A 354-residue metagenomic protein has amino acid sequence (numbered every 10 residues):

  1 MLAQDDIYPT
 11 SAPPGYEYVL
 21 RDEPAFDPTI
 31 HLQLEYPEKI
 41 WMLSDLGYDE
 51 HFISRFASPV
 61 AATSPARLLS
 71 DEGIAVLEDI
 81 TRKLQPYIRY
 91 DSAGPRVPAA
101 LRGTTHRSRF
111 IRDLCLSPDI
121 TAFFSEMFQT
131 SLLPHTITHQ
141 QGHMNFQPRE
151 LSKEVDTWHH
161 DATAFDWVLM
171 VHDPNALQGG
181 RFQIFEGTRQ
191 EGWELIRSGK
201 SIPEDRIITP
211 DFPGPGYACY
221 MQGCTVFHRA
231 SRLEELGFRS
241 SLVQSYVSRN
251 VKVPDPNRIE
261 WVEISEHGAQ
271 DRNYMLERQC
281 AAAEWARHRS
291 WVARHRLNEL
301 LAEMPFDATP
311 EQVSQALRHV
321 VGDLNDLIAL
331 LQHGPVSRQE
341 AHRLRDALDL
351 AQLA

Functional and structural regions predicted by a protein language model:
M1-A99: Generic N-terminal leader segments that precede the first folded domain
M1-I40, D255-A354: Intrinsically disordered terminal extensions flanking catalytic oxygenase cores
P59-Q140, L350-A354: Signature of the catalytic double-stranded beta-helix
Q129-I137, E154-T163, V171-A176: Active-site region of the double-stranded beta-helix
P134-N145, F182-I184: Short, surface-exposed recognition loops or helix-turn segments adjacent to catalytic cores
M144-W158, G223: Conserved short histidine dyad/triad with adjacent acidic residue
R149, H160-A176, G187, Q244-S248: Short, conserved beta-strand element in jelly-roll/cupin
G180-W291: Catalytic core of Fe(II)/2-oxoglutarate
